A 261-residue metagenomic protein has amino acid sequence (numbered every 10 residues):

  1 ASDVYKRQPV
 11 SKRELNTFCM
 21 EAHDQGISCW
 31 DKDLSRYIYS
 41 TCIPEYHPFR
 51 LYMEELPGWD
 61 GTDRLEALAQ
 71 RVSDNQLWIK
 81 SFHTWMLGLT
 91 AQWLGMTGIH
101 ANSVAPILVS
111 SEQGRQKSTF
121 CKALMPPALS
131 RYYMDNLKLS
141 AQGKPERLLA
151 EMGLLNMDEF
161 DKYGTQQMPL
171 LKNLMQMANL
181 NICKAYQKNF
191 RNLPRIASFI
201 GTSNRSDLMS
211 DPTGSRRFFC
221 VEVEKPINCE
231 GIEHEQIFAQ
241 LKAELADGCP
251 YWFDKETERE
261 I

Functional and structural regions predicted by a protein language model:
A1-Y5: Short, small-residue-biased leader/transition segments that mark boundaries at the very start of proteins
M20-E45, A101-V104, R131-M134, S140-Q167 (+3 more regions): Feature primarily recognizes SF3-like P-loop helicase cores of small DNA viruses
I38-A150: P-loop NTPase catalytic core of nucleic-acid-dependent motor ATPases
